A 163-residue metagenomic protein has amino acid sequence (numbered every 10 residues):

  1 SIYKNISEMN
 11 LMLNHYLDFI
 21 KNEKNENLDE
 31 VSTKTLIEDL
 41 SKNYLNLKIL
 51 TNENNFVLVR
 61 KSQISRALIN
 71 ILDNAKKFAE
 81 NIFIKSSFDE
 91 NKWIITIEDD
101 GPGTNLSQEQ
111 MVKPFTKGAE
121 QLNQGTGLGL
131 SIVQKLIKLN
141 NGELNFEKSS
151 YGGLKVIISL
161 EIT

Functional and structural regions predicted by a protein language model:
S1-N46: Conserved DHp (HisKA) dimerization/phosphotransfer helix of two-component histidine kinases, i.e., the long coiled-coil
I64-S65: A residue-level detector for a conserved hydrophobic packing site within the catalytic ATP-binding domain
N81-N91: Short beta-strand/loop element within the Bergerat-fold HATPase_c
D99: Acidic ATP/Mg2+-coordinating residue in the GHKL
T104-T116: Short conserved segment of the HATPase_c
G129, V133: Short alpha-helical Gxxx[C/S/T] motif in the catalytic ATP-binding
